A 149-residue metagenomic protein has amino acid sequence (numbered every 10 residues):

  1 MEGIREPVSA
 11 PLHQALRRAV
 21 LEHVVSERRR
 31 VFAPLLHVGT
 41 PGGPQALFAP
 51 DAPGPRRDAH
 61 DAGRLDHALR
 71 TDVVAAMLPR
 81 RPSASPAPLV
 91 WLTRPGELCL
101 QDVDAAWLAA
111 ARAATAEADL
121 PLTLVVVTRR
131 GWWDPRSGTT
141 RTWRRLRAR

Functional and structural regions predicted by a protein language model:
M1-G43, A49: N-terminal, charge-rich interaction modules
M1-R5, E27-R29, G39-G42, A109-R149: Divalent-metal-activated hydrolytic enzyme cores
E22-V24, V73-P79, A110-R112: Short secondary-structure capping micro-motifs at structural edges
V31-A49, P53-A59, R70-A76, R81: Short, well-structured hydrophobic secondary-structure segments
L35, A87-L89, T123-V125: Structural motif
V38, V90-R94, V127: Conserved beta-strand segments of the P-loop GTPase G domain that flank and frequently precede/overlap
R57-V103: Short HxH-centered metal-ligating active-site micro-motif
L100-R112: Short Gly/Thr/Asp-enriched flexible loops that form oxyanion-binding sites at enzyme active sites
